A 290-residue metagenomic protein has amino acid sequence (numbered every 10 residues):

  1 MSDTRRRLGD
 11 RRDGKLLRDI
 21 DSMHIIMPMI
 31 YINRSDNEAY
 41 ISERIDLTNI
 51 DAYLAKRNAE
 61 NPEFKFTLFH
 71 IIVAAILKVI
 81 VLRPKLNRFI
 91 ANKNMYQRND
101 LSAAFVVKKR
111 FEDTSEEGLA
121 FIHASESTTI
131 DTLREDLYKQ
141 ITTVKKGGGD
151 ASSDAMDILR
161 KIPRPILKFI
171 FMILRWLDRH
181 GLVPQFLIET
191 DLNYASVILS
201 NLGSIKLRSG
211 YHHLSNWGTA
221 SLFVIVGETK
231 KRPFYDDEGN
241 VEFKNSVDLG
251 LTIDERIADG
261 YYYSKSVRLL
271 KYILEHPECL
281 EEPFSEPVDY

Functional and structural regions predicted by a protein language model:
M1-Y290: C-terminal catalytic/motor cores of large multi-domain enzyme assemblies
